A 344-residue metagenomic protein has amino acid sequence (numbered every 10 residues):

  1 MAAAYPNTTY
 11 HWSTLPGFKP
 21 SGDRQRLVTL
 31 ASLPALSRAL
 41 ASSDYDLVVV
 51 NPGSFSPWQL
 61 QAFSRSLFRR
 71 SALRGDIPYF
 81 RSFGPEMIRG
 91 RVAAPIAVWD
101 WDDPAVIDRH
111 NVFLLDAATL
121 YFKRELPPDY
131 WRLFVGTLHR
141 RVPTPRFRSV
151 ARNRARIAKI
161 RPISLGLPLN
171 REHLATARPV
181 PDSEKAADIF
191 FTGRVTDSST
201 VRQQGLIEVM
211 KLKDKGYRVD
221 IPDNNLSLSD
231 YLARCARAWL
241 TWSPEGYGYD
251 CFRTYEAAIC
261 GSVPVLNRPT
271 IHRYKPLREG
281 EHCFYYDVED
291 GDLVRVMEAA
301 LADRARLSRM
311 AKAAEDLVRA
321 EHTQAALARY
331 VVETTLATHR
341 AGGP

Functional and structural regions predicted by a protein language model:
M1-T254, P264-R278, A325, T338 (+1 more regions): Nucleotide-sugar donor-binding catalytic core of glycosyltransferases
L228, E289-G291, R304, Q324: Residues at or immediately preceding the N-termini of alpha-helices
A258-I259: Short alpha-helix at the nucleotide-sugar/activated-sugar donor binding site of glycosyltransferases and closely
P264, L293, A314: Catalytic phosphate/metal-binding cores of nucleic-acid and nucleotide-processing enzymes, i.e., regions that mediate
P276-C283, V296: Acidic, glycine-centered active-site loop in nucleotide-sugar glycosyltransferases
C283-E289, A299-R304: Conserved acidic donor-binding segment of nucleotide-sugar-dependent glycosyltransferases
A302-L336: A charged, aromatic-enriched C-terminal amphipathic alpha-helix characteristic of glycosyltransferases across folds
V331-E333, A341-P344: Long, compositionally biased intrinsically disordered regions
